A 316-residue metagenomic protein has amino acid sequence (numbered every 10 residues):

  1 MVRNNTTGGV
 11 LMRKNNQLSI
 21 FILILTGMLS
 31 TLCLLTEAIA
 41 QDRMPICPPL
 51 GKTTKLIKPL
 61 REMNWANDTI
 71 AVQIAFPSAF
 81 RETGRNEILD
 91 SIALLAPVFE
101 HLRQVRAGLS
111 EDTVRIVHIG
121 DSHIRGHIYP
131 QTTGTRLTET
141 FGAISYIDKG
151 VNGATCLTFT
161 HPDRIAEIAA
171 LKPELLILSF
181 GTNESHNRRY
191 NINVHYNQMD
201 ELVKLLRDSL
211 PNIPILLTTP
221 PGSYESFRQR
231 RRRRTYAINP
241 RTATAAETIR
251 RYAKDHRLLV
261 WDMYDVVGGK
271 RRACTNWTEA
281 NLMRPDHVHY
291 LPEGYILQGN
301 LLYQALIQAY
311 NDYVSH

Functional and structural regions predicted by a protein language model:
M1, N5-I119, H123-A143, A170-K172 (+1 more regions): N-terminal secretory targeting modules
I88, R188-Y196, T235-T242, P292: Flexible, glycine- and charge-enriched loops at secondary-structure boundaries
L94, V98, R125, Y129 (+9 more regions): Stable alpha-helical elements in mature extracytoplasmic
T113-I213: Conserved SGNH/GDSL esterase-like catalytic core that processes O-acyl groups on lipids and polysaccharides
S122-H123, T219, L291: Ser/Thr-glycine-rich phosphate-binding loops at phosphate-binding pockets of nucleotides, nucleotide cofactors
S179, T218-T219: Alpha/beta-hydrolase-fold catalytic nucleophile elbow
I213-L216, L259: Proline-centered loop/turn at the N-terminus of a beta-strand
G222-H316: Catalytic His-Asp segment of secreted/periplasmic serine-dependent ester chemistry enzymes
